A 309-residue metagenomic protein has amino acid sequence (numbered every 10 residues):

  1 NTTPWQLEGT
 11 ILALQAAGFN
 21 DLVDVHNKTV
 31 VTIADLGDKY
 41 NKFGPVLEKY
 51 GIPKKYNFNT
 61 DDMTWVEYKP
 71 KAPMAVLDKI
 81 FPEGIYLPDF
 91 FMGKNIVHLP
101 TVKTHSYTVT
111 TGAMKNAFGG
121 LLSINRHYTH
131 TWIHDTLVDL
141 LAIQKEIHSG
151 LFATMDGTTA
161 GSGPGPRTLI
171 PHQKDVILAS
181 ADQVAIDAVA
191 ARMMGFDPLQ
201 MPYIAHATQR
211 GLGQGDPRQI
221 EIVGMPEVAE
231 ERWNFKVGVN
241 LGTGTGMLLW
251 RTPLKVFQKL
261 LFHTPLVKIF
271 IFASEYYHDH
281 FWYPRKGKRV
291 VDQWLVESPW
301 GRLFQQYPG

Functional and structural regions predicted by a protein language model:
N1-G309: N-terminal and secondary-structure boundary signal
